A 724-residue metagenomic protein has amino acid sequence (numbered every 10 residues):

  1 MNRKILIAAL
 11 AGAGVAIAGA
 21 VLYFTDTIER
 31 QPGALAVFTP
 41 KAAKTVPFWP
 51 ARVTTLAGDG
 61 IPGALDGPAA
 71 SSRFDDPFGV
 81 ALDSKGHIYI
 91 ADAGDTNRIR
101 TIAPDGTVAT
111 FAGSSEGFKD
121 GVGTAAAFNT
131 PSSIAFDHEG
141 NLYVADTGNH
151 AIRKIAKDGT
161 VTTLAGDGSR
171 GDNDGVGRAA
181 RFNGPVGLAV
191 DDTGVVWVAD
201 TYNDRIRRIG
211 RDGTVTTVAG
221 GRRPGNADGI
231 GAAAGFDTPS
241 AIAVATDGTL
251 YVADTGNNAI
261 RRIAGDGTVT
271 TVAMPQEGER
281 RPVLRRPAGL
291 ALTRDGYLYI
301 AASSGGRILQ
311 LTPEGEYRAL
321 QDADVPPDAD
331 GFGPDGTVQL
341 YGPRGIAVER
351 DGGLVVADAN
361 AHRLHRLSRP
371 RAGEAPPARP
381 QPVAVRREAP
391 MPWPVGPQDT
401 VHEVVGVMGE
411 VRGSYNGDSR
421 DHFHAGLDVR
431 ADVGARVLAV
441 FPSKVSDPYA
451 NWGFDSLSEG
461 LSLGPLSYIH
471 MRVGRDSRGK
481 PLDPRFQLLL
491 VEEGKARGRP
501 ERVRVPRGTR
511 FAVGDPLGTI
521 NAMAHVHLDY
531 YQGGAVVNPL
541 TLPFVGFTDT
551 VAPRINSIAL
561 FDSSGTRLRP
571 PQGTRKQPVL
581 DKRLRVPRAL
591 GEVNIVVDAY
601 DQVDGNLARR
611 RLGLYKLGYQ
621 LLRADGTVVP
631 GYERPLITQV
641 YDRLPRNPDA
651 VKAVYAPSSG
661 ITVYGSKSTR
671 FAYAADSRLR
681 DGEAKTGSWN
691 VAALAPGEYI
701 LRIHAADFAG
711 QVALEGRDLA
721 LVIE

Functional and structural regions predicted by a protein language model:
A42-D76, T107-S132, T160-G184, T214-S240 (+2 more regions): Gly/Pro-rich loop segments of beta-rich domains
L82-K85, F136-E139, V190-T193, V244-D247 (+2 more regions): Residue-level detector of Asp-centered blade-edge/turn motifs that repeat once per structural unit in beta-propeller
H87-Y89, N141-Y143, V195-W197, T249-Y251 (+2 more regions): Conserved beta-propeller blade signature
A93-G94, T147-G148, T201, T255 (+4 more regions): Short loop/turn segments immediately following the C-termini of beta-strands
N97-R100, T107, H150-K154, T160 (+5 more regions): A short loop-to-beta-strand structural motif that recurs across blades of beta-propeller domains
G342-A378: Blade-level signature of beta-propeller repeat domains, shared across WD40, Kelch, NHL, RCC1 and BNR/Asp-box propellers
G373-S467, R472-G479, V505-P516, I520-V526 (+3 more regions): Surface-exposed, glycine-biased beta-strand/turn segments
P506, A512, T548, T566-L568 (+1 more regions): Long, low-complexity serine/threonine/glycine- and acidic-rich segments characteristic of extracellular
